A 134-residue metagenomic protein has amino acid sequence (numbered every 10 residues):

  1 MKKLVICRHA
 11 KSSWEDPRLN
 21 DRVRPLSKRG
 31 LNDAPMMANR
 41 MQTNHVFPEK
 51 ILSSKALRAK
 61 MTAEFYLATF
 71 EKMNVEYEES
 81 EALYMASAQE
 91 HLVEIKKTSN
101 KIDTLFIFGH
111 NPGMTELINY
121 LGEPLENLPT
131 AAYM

Functional and structural regions predicted by a protein language model:
K2-K3, C7-A82, M114, L125-A131: Active-site-proximal alpha-helix that buttresses catalytic centers in soluble enzyme cores
K60, Q89-M134: Active-site-adjacent alpha-helix immediately C-terminal to a catalytic or transition-state-stabilizing loop
